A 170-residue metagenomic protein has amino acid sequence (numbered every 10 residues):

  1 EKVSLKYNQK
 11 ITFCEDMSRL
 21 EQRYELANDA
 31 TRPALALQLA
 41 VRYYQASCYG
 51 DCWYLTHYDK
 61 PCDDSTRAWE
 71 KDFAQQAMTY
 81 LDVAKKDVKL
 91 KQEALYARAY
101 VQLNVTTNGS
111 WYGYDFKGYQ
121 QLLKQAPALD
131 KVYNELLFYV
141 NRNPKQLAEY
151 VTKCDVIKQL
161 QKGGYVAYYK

Functional and structural regions predicted by a protein language model:
E1-K170: Extracytoplasmic/secretory-pathway proteins
